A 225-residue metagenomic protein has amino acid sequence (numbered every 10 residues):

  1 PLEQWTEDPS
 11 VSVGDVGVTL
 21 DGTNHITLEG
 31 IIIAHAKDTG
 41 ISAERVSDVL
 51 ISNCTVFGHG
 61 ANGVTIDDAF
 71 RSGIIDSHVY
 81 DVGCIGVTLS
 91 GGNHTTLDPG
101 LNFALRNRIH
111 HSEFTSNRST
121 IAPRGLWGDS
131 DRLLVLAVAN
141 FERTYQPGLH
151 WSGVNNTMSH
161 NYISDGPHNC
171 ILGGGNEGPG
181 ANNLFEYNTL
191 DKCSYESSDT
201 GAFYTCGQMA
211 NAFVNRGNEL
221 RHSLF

Functional and structural regions predicted by a protein language model:
P1-V16, I31: Surface-exposed interaction regions enriched in Ser/Thr/Asp/Glu that occur as long low-complexity tracts or repetitive
S10-I26, K37-S47, N62-D67: Extracellular beta-strand-rich solenoid/capping regions of secreted or surface-exposed proteins that bind or remodel
S12-D21, D38-T39, A139-F141, Q146-H150 (+1 more regions): Right-handed parallel beta-helix
D15-G17, G40, N62-G63, I85-G86 (+5 more regions): Structural detector of coil-to-beta-strand junctions
N24-H35, S47-A61, F70-C84, T96-R118 (+5 more regions): Right-handed parallel beta-helix
S90, H111, W127, D165 (+3 more regions): Aromatic- and carboxylate-enriched substrate-binding clefts and catalytic-loop regions of carbohydrate-active enzymes
E196-S197, A210: Alpha-solenoid repeat scaffolds
